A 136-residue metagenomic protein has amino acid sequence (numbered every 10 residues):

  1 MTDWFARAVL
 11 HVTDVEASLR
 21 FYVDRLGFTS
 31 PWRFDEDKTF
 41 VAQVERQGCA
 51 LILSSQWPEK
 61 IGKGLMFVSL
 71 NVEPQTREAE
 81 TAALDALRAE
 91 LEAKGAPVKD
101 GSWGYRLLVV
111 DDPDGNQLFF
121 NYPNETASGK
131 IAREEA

Functional and structural regions predicted by a protein language model:
M1-L19, M66-V68, P123-A136: N-terminal beta-strand motif that seeds the catalytic metal site of vicinal oxygen chelate
M1-W4, E59-G64, S102: Short glycine-enriched loop/turn motifs at secondary-structure junctions
T2, V9-A50: Core segments of cupin and vicinal oxygen chelate
V12-E16, M66-Q117, Y122: Vicinal oxygen chelate
S30-F67, V72, Q117-Y122: Conserved short beta-strand elements that form part of the metal-binding/catalytic scaffold of enzyme active sites
D35-E36, G104, S128: Residue-level "edge-of-site" marker
A50-I52, P74-E78, S128: Residue-level signal for secondary-structure boundary sites
